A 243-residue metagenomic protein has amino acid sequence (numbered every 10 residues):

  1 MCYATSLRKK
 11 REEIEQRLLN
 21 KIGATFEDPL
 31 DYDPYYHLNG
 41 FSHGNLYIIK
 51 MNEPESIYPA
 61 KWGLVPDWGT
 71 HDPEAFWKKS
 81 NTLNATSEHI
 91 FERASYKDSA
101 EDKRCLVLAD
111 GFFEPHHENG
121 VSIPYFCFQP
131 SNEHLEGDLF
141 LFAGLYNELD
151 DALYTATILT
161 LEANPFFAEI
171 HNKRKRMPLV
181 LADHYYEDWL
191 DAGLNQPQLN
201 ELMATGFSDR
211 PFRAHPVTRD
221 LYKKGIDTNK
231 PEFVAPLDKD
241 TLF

Functional and structural regions predicted by a protein language model:
M1-F243: Short linear sequence motif anchored by a di-proline
